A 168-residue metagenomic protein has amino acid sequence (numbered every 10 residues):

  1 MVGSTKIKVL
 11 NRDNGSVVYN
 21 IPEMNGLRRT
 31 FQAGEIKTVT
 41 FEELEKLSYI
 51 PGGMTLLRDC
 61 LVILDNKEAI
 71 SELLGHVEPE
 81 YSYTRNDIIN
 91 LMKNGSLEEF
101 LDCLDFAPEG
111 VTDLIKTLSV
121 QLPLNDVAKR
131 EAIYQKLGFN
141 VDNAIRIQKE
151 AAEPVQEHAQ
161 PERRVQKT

Functional and structural regions predicted by a protein language model:
M1-P79: Compact, well-ordered interaction domains used in eukaryotic information-processing assemblies
Y81-T168: Charge/polar-rich, low-complexity and marginally structured segments
